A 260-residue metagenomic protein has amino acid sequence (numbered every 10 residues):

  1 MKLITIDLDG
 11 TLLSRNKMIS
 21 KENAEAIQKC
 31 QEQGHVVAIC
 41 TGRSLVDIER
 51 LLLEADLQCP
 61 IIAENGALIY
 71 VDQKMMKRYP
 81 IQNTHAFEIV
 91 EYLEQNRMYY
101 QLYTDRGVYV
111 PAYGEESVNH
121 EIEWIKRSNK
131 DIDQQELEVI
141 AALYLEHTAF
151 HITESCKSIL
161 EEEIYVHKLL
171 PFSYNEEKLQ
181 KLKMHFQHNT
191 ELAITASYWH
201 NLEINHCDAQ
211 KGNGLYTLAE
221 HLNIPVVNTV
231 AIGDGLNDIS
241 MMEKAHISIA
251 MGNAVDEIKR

Functional and structural regions predicted by a protein language model:
M1-L3, S14, I19-K21, A26 (+3 more regions): Mg2+-dependent phosphoryl-transfer enzymes with acidic/Ser/Thr/Gly-rich catalytic loops
D7: Active-site residues of response regulator receiver
I19-K130: Active-site phosphate-binding/coordination module
G34-A38, L57-C59, H167-K168, V227-N228 (+1 more regions): Short active-site oxyanion
V36, Y99, A193, I247-S248: Residue-level detector of anion-binding/catalytic polar loops
Q58-E64, I194-T195, S248-G252: Short hydrophobic/aromatic-enriched beta-strand-loop microsegments
M98, R106-V230: Conserved acidic, metal-coordinating active-site core of Asp-based, Mg2+-dependent phosphoryl-transfer enzymes
